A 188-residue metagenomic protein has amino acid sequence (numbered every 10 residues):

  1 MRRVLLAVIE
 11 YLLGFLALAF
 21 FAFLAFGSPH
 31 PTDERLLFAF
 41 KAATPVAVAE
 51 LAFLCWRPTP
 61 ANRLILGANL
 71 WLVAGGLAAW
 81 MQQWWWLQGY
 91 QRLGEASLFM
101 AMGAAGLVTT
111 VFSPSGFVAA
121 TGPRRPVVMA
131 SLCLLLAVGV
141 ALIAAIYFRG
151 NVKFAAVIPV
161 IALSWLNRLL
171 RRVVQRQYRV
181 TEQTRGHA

Functional and structural regions predicted by a protein language model:
M1-L13: N-terminal membrane topogenic signal
L13-H30, A74-Q83, G139-I143: Membrane-embedded alpha-helical segments in integral membrane proteins
S28-P45, L93-A104: Structural signature of hydrophobic alpha-helical transmembrane segments
L36-A43, A47-Q88: Hydrophobic/aromatic-rich structural module bridging two neighboring secondary-structure elements via a short loop
V48-P60, V111-A119, R168-Q177: C-terminal ends of transmembrane helices
P60-V73, R92-F99, T121-A130: Cytoplasmic-side transmembrane-helix entry/capping segments in multi-pass membrane proteins
Q88-L107, A155-L163: Alpha-helical transmembrane segments
T121-A188: C-terminal membrane-adjacent module
